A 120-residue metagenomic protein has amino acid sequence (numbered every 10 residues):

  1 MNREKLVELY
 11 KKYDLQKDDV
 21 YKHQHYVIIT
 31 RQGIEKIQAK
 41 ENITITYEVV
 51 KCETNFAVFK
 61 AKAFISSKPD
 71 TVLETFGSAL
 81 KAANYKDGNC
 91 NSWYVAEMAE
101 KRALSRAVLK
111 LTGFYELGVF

Functional and structural regions predicted by a protein language model:
M1-F120: Polyanion-binding surfaces on beta-sheet-dominated domains and ring/shell assemblies
